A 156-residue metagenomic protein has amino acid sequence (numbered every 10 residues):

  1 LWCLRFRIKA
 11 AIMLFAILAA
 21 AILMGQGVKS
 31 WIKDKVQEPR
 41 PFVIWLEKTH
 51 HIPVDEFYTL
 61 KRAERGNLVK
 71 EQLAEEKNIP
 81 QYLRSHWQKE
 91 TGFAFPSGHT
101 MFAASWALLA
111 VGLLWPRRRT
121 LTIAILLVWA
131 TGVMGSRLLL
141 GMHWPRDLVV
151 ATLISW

Functional and structural regions predicted by a protein language model:
L1-W2, A16, H99-A104: Hydrophobic alpha-helical transmembrane segments
W2-W31, W45-E47, T122-I123: Interfacial segments of alpha-helical transmembrane regions
F6, D34-P39, V43, P116-R117 (+1 more regions): Membrane-interface elements of multi-pass transporters and channels
I8, L60-R62, R119: Intrinsic-disorder/low-complexity, polar/charged segments
A19, L23, T49-P53, A130 (+1 more regions): Transmembrane helix-bundle signature of multi-pass membrane transporters/permeases
M24-V36, L138-M142: Signal peptide cleavage region of secreted peptide precursors
S30-E90: Low-complexity, proline/glycine-enriched hydrophobic segments characteristic of transmembrane helices
G66-W156: Membrane-embedded catalytic cores of phosphoryl/pyrophosphoryl-handling enzymes
